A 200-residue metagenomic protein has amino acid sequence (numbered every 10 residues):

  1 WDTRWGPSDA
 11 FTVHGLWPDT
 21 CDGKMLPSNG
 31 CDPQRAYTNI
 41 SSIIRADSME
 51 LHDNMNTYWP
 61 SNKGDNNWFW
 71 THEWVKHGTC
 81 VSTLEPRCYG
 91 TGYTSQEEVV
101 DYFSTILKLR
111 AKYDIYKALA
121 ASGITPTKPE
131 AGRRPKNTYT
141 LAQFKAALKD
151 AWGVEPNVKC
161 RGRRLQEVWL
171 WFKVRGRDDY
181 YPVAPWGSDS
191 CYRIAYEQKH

Functional and structural regions predicted by a protein language model:
W1-N54: An N-terminal structural lobe/cap that precedes and organizes the functional/catalytic core across diverse proteins
N56-H200: C-terminal, well-folded lobe of enzymatic/effector domains
